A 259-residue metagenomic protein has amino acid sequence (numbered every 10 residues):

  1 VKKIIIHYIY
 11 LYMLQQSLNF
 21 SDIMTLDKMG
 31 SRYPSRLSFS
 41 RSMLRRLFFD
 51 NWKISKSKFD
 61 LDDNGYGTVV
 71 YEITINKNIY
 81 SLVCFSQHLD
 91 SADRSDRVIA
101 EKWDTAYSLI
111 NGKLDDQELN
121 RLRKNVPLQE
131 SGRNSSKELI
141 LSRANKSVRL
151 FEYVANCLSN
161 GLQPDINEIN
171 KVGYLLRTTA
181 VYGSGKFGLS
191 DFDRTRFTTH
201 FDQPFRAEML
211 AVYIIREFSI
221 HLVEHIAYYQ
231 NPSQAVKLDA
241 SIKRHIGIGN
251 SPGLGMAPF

Functional and structural regions predicted by a protein language model:
V1-Y12: Short, Lys/Arg-enriched N-terminal segments with co-localized hydrophobic residues within the first ~10-30 amino acids
L14-S42: Terminal, regulation- and interaction-focused segments at domain boundaries
R36, S40-R46, E101-G173, T179 (+4 more regions): Ampiphathic alpha-helical segments that act as solvent-exposed interaction surfaces
R45-W103: Amphipathic, interaction-prone secondary-structure segments
K77-L139, L189-V212, R216, I220-Y228 (+2 more regions): Intrinsically disordered, low-complexity regulatory segments enriched in Ser/Thr/Pro and charged residues
D165, V172, N231-Q234, S241: Long, compositionally biased intrinsically disordered regions
I226, A235-S241, P252-P258: Long, charged low-complexity terminal regions
